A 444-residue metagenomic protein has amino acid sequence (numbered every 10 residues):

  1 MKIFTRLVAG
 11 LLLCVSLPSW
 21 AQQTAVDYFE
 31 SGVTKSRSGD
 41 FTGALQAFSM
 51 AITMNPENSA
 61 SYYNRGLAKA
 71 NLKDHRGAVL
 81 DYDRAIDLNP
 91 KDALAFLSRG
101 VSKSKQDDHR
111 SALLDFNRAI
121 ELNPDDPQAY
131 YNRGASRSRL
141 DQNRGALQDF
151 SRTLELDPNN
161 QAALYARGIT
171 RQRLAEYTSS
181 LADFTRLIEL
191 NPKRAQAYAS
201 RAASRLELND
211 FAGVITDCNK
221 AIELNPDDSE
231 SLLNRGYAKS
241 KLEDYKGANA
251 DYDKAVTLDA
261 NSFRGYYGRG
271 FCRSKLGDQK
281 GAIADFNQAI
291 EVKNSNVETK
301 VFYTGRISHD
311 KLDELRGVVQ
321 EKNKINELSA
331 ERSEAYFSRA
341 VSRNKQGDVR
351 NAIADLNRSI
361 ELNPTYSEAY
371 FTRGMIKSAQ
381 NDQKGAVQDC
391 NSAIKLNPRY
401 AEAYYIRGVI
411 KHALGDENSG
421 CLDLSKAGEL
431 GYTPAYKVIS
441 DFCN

Functional and structural regions predicted by a protein language model:
K2-N444: Alpha-helical tetratricopeptide repeat
